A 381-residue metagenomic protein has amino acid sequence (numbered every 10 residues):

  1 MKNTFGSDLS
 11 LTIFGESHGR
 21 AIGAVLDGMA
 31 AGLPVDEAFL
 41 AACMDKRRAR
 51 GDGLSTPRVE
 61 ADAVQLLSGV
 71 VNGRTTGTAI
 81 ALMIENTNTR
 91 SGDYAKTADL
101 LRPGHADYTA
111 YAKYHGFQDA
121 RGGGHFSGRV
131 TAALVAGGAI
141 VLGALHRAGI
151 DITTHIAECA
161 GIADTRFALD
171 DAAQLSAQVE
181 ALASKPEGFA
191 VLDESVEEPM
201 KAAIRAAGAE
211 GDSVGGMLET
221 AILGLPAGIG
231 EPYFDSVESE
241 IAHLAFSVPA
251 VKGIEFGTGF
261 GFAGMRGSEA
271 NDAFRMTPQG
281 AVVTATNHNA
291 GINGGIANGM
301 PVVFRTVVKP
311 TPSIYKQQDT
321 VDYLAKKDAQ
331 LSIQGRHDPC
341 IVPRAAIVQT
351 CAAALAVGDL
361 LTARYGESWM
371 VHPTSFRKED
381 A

Functional and structural regions predicted by a protein language model:
M1-R58: N-terminal, positively charged regions that mediate nucleic acid binding
S10, S313-A381: Internal helix-turn-beta structural module
S10-G15, Q118-V130, A227-E231, N287-I292 (+1 more regions): A short glycine/serine-rich beta->alpha loop
F14-R20, V135, G211-D328: Glycine-rich anion/phosphate-binding loop at the beta-strand->alpha-helix junction
R20-G32, G128-T154, D235-H243, M300-V302 (+2 more regions): Alpha-helical support elements that line or immediately flank enzyme active sites and cofactor-binding pockets
C43-T109: Glycine-rich, N-terminal phosphate-binding loop and its surrounding beta-alpha-beta segment
A98-G124, T320-H337: Short acidic, glycine/tyrosine-flanked loop/strand segments centered on an H-E-D-like triad
K113-Y233: Glycine-rich, mobile lid/loop segments that gate access to catalytic sites or pores
